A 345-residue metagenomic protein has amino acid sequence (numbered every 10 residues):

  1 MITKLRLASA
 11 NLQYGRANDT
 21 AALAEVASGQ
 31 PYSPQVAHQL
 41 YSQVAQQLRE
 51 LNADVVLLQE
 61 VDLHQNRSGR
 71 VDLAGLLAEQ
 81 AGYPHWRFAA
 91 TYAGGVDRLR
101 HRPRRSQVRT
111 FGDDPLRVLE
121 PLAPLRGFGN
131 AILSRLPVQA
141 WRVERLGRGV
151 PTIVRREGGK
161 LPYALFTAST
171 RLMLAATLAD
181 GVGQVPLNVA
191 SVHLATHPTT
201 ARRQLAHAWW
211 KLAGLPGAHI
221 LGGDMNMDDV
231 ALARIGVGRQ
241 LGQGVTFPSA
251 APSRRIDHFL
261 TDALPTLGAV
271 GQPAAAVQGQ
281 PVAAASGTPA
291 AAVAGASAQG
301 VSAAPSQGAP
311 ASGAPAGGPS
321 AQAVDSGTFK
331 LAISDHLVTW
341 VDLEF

Functional and structural regions predicted by a protein language model:
M1-G127, L187, R202, A206 (+3 more regions): N-terminal, active-site-proximal structural segment of metallo-dependent hydrolase catalytic domains
A10, Q59, V192, G222-D224: Active-site flanking residues adjacent to catalytic metal/cofactor-binding acidic residues
S28-S33, V61-L63, L146-L165, S191-P198: Surface-exposed cleft-lining segments at the edges of enzyme active sites
E50-N52, D180-Q184, A213-P216: Glycine-rich phosphate-binding loop signature in dinucleotide/nucleotide-binding domains
N52, G82, R135-P137, P216: Residue-level detector of structured alpha->beta connecting loops
W86-Y92, W141-G147, V270-Q272: Conserved S-adenosyl-L-methionine
G112-V182: Active-site catalytic loop in hydrolytic enzyme cores
V138-V143, T177, P198-A206, W210-I220 (+1 more regions): Metal-dependent phosphoester-hydrolase catalytic domains
